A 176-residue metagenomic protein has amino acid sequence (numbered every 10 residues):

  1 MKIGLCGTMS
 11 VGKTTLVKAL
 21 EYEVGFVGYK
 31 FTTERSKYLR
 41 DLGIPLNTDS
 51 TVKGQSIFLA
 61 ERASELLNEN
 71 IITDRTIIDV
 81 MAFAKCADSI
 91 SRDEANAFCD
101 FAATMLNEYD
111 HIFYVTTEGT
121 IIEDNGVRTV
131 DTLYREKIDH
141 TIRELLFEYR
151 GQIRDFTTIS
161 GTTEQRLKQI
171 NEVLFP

Functional and structural regions predicted by a protein language model:
M1-K2: Pre-Walker A (Motif I) flank of P-loop NTPase domains
L5: Hydrophobic anchor at the beta1->P-loop junction of P-loop NTPases
M9: The conserved Walker
K13: Conserved lysine of the Walker
L16-V17: Post-Walker A alpha-helix
E21-S64: Conserved substrate/cofactor phosphate-moiety recognition/catalytic segment in nucleotide-dependent phosphotransferases
K53-N107: Glycine-rich phosphate-binding loop used to anchor ATP phosphates in small-molecule kinases, encompassing both
D88-T162: A glycine- and Lys/Arg-enriched "phosphate-lid" helix/loop adjacent to the NTP-binding pocket of small-molecule kinases
